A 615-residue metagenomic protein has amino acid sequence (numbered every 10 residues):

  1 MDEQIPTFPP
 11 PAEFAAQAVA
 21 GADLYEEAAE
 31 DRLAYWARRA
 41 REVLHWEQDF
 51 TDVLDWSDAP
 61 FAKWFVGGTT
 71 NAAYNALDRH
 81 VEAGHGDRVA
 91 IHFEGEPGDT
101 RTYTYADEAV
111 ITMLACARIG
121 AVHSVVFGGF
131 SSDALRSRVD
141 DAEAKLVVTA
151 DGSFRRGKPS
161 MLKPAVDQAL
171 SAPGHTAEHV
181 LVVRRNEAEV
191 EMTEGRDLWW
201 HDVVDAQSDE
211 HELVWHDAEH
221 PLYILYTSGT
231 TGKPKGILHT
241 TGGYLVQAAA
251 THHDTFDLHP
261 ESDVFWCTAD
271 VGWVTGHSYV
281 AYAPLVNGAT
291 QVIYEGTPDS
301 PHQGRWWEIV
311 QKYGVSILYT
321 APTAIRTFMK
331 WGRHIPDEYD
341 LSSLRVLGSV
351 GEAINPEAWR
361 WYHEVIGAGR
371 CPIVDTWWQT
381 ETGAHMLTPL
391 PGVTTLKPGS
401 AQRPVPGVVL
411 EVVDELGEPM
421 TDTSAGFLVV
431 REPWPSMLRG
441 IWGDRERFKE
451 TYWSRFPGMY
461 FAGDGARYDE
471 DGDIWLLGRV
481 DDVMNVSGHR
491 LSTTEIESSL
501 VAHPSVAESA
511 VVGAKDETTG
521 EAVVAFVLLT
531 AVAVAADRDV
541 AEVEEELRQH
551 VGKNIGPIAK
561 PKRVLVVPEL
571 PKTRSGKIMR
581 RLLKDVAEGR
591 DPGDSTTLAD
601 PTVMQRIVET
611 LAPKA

Functional and structural regions predicted by a protein language model:
A73-Y74, D87-L114, S131-R136, G195-D202 (+1 more regions): Conserved AMP-binding/adenylate-forming core of the ANL superfamily
D87-V89, V180-E187, T193-Y226, K233 (+2 more regions): Conserved pre-ATP/AMP-binding loop-to-beta segment of ANL
R118-D202, A321-P322: Structural core segment of the AMP-binding/adenylate-forming
V126-D151, V166, Q311, L318 (+8 more regions): AMP-binding/adenylate-forming catalytic core of the ANL superfamily
E178, V182, T518, K553-I578 (+1 more regions): AMP-binding/adenylate-forming catalytic domain of the ANL superfamily
H201, Y282, V286-A289, S316-T320 (+3 more regions): Gly/Ser/Thr-rich phosphate-binding loop
L245-V264, V274-I317, K330-H334: Conserved AMP-binding/adenylation subdomain of ANL enzymes
R403-G407, E418-Y452, L491, D591-P592: Conserved ATP/PPi-binding loop(s) of AMP-dependent carboxylate-activating enzymes
